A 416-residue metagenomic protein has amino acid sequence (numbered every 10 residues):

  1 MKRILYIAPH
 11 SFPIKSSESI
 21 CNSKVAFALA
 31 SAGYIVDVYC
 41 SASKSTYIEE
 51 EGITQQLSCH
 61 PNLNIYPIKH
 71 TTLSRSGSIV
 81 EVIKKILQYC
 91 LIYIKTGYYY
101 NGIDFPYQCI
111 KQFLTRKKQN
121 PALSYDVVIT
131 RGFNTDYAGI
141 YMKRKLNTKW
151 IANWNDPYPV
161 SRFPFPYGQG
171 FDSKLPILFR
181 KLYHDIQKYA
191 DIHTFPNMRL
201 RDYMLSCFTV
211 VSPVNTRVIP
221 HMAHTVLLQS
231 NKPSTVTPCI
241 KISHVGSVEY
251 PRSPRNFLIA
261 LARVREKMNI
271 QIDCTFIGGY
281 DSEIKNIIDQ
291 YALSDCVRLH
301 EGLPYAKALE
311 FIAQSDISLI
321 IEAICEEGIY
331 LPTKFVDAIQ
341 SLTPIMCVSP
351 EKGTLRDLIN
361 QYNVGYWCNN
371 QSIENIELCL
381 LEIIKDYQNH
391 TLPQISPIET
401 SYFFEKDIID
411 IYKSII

Functional and structural regions predicted by a protein language model:
M1-H70, L123, H224: N-terminal subdomain of nucleotide-sugar transferases
L5, S234-R252, L258: Conserved donor-binding/catalytic core segment of Leloir-type glycosyltransferases
D104-L114, Y137, Y141, Y158 (+1 more regions): Membrane-proximal helix-turn-helix segments that form the acceptor-binding/catalytic region of lipid-linked
R180-N215, R356: A short, active-site helix/loop in glycosyltransferases that binds the activated sugar's phosphate group
R199, H221-M222: Carbohydrate-associated surface elements
R252, P304-F311, S318-D337, I345-D357: Nucleotide-sugar-dependent
E283-L309: Nucleotide-activated donor-binding/catalytic signature segment of Leloir-type glycosyltransferases, i.e., the conserved
N370-E377, Q388-I416: A charged, aromatic-enriched C-terminal amphipathic alpha-helix characteristic of glycosyltransferases across folds
